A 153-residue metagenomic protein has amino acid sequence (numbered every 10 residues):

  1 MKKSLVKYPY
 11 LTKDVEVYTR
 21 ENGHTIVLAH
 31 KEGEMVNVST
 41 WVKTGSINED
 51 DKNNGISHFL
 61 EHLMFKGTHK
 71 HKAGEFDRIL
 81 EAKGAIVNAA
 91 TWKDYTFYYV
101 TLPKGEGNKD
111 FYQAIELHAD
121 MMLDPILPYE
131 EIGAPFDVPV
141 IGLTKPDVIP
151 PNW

Functional and structural regions predicted by a protein language model:
M1-R78, Y99-E106, E116: His/Glu-rich zincin catalytic helix
H69, F76-W153: Acidic/histidine-enriched segments that form metal/cofactor-coordinating and catalytic pocket/exosite environments
